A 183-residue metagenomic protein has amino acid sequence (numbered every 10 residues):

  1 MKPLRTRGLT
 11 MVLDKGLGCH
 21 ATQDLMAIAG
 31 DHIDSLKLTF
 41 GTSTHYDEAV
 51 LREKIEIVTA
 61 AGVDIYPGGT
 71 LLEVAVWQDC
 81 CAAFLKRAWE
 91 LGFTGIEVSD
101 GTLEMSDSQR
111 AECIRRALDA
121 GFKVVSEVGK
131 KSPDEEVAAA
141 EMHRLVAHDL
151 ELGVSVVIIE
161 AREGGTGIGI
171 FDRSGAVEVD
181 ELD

Functional and structural regions predicted by a protein language model:
M1-G8, A60-P67, I114-D134: N-terminal small/glycine-rich loop or linker at the start of catalytic domains across soluble metabolic enzymes
M1-I55, T59: Conserved N-terminal beta1-alpha1 strand-loop-helix module at the mouth
R7-L13, D34-L38, I65-G69, I96-V98 (+2 more regions): Hydrophobic faces of well-ordered beta-strands that scaffold small-molecule active sites in alpha/beta enzyme cores
G16, G41, T70-L72, D100-L103 (+2 more regions): Short, ordered loop/turn segments at secondary-structure junctions
G16-A29, V76-R87, A138-H148: Short, acidic/polar
H20, T44-I57, V74-A83, G101-F122 (+2 more regions): Active-site-adjacent beta->alpha loops and helix N-cap segments on the catalytic face of soluble alpha/beta enzymes
K86-G101: A generic, well-ordered mixed alpha/beta core segment in the N-terminal half of proteins
